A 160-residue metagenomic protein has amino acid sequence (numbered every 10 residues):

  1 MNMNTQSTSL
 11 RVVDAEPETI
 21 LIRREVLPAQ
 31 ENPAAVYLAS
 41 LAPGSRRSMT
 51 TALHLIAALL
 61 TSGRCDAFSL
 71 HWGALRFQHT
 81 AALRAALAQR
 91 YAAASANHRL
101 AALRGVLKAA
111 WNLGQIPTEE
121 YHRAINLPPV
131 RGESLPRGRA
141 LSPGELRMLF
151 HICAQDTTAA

Functional and structural regions predicted by a protein language model:
N2-A160: Conserved catalytic core of the tyrosine transesterase superfamily
